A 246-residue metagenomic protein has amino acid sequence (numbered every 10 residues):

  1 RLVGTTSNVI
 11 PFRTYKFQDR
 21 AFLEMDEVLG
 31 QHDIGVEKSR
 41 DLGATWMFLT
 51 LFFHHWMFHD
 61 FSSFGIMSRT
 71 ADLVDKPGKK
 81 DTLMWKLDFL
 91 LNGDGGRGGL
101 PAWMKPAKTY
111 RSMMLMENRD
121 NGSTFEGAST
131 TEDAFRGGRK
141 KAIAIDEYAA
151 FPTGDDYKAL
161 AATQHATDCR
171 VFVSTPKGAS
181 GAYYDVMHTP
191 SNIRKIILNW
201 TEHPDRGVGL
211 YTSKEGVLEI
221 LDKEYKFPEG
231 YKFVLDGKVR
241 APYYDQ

Functional and structural regions predicted by a protein language model:
R1-Q246: Phosphate/NTP-binding elements of NTP-utilizing enzymes
